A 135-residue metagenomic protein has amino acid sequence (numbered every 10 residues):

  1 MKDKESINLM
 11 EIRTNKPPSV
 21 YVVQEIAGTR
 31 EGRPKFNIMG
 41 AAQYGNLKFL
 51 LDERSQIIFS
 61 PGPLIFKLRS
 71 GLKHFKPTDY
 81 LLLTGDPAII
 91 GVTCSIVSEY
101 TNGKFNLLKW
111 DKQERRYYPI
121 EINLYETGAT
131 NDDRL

Functional and structural regions predicted by a protein language model:
M1-Y80, V92-L135: Long, low-complexity, Lys/Arg-enriched
L83: Short, surface-exposed polybasic-aromatic patches that bind anionic ligands, especially phosphate groups
P87-I89: Short beta->alpha connector loops
